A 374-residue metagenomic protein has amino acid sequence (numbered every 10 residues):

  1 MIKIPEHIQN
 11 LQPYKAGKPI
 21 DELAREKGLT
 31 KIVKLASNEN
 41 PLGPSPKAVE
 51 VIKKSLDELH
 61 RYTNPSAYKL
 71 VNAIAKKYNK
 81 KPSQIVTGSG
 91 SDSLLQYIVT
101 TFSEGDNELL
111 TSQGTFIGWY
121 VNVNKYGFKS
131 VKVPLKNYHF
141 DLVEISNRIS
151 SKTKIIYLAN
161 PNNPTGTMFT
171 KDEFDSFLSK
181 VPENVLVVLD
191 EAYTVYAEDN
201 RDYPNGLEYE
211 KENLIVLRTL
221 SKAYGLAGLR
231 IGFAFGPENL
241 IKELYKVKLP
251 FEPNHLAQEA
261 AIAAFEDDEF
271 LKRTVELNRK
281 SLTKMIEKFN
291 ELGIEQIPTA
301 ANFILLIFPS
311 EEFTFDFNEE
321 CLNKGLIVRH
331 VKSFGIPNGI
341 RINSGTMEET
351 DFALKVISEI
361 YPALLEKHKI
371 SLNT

Functional and structural regions predicted by a protein language model:
M1-R61: N-terminal "arm"/small-domain region of PLP-dependent enzymes with the aminotransferase-like
S45, S66, N213-N290, I294-I297: PLP-dependent aminotransferase class I/II
H60-E108: Phosphate-binding glycine-rich loop
T101-L158: PLP-dependent aminotransferase-like
L142-S151, P164-V187, E191-A223: Active-site pre-lysine segment of PLP-dependent enzymes
D172, E320-K324, S333-T374: PLP-dependent enzyme catalytic core of the Aspartate aminotransferase-like
R279, E291-K324, I340, S344: Conserved PLP-binding catalytic core of the aspartate aminotransferase-like
T283-F308, H330-I336, K369-T374: Conserved small-domain helix->loop->beta segment predominantly found in fold-type I
